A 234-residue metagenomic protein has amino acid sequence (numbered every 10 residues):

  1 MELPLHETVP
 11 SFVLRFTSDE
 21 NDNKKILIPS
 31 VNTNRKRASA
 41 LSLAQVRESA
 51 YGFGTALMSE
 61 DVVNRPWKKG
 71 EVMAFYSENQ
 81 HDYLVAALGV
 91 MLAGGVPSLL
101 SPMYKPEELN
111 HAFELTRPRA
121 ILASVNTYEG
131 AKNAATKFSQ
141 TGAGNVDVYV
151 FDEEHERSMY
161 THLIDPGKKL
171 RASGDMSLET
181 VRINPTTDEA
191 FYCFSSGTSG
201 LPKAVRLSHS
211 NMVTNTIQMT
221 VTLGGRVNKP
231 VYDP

Functional and structural regions predicted by a protein language model:
M1-V72, L88, A93, E114: N-lobe entry segment of adenylate-forming
K24-I26, E156, K168-F194, L201 (+1 more regions): Conserved pre-ATP/AMP-binding loop-to-beta segment of ANL
A40-L43, R182, A190-I217: Conserved AMP-binding A3 loop
Q45, E78-N79, Y104, V125-T127 (+3 more regions): Short beta->alpha linker loops
V46-T55, V205-P234: Conserved structural elements of the adenylate-forming
M73, V90, I121, E189 (+1 more regions): Conserved S/T- and glycine-rich ATP-binding loop of Class I adenylate-forming
S77-L88, M103-E107, P234: Conserved coil-to-alpha-helix start sites within the AMP-binding
L92, V96-S173, E179: Structural core segment of the AMP-binding/adenylate-forming
